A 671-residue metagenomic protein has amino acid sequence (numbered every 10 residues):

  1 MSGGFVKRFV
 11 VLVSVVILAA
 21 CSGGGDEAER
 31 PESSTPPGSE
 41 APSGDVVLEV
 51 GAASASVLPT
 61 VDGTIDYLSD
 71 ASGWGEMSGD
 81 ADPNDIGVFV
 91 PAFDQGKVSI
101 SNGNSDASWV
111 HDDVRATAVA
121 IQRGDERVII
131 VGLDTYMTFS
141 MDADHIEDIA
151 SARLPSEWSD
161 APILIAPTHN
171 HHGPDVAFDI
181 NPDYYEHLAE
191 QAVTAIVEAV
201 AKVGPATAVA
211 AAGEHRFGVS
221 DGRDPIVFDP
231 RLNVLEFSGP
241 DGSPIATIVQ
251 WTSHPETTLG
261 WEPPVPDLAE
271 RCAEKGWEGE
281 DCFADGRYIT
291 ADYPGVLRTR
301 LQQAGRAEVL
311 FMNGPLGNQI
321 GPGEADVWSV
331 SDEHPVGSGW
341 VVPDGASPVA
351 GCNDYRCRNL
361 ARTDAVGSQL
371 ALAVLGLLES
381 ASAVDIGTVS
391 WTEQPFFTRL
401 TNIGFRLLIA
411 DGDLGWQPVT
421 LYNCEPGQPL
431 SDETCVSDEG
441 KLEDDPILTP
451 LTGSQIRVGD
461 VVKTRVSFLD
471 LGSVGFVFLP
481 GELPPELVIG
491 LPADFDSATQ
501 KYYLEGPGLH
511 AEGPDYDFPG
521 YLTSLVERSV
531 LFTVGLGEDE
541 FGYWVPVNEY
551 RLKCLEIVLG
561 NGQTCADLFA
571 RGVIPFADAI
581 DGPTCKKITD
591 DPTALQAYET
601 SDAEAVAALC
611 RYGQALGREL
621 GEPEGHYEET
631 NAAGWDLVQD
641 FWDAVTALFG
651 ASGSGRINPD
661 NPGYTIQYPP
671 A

Functional and structural regions predicted by a protein language model:
M1-V6: N-terminal secretory signal peptides that target proteins for export/translocation
K7-L12: Sec-dependent signal peptide recognition, specifically the positively charged N-region followed immediately by
V15-V16: Sec-dependent N-terminal signal peptides of Gram-positive bacterial secreted proteins and lipoproteins
A19-A20: C-terminal motif of bacterial Sec signal peptides marking the signal peptidase cleavage site
G23: Short, conserved catalytic or interaction motifs in soluble domains
D26-E40: Ser/Thr/Gly/Pro-rich low-complexity, disordered linker/stalk segments of secreted and cell-surface proteins
P36-A671: Non-catalytic substrate/cofactor recognition surfaces at enzyme active-site rims
